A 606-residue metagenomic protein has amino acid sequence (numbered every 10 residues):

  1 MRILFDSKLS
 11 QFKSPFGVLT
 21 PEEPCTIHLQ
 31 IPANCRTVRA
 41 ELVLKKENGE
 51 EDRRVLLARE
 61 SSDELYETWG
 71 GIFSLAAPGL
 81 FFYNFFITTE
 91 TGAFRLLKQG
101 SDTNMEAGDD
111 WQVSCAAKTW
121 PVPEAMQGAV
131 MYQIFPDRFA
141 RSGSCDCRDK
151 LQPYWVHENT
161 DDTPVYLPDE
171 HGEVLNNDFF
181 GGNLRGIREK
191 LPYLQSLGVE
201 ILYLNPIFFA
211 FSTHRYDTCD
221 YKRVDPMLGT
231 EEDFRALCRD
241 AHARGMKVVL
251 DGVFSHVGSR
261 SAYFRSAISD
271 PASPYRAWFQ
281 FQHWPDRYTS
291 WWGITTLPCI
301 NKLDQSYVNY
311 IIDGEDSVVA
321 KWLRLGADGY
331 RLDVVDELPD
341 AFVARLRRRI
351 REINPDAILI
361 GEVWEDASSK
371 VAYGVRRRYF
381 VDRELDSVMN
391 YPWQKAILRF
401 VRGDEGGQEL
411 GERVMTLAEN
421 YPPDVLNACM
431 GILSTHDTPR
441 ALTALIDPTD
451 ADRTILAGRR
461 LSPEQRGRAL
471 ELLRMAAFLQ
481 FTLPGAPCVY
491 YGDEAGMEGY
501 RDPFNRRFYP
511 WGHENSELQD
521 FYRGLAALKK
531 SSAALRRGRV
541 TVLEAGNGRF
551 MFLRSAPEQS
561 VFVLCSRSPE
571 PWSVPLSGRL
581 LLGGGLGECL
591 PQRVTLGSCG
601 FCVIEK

Functional and structural regions predicted by a protein language model:
M1-P24, E50-V55, R59-Q133, F139-T160 (+1 more regions): The feature marks proteins involved in alpha-glucan
C25-A33, V563-C565: Short edge beta-strand/loop segments characteristic of extracellular beta-sandwich folds
L29, I134, L194, L204 (+10 more regions): Conserved, mostly hydrophobic/aromatic
F135-I201, I207-L325, R345-I353, S369: Substrate-binding/active-site clefts of carbohydrate-active enzymes
D137, G374, M430-L461, A477-N515: Aromatic/acidic polysaccharide-binding cleft in carbohydrate-active enzymes
C238-K247, H256-P271, D328, D333-C429 (+2 more regions): Active-site-proximal helices and loops of the catalytic beta/alpha 8
L543-S577: Carbohydrate-binding surface patches
P591-K606: C-terminal beta-strand-rich structural cap/linker in extracellular carbohydrate-active enzymes
